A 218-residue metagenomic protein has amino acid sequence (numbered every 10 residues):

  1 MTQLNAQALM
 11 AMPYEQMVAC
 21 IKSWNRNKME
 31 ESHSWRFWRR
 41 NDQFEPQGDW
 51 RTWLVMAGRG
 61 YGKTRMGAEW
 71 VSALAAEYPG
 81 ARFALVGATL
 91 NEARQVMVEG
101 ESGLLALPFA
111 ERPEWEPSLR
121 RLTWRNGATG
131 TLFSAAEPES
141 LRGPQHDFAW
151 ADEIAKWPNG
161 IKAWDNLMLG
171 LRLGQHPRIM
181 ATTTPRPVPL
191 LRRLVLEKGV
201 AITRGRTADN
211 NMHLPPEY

Functional and structural regions predicted by a protein language model:
M1-Y218: Phosphate/NTP-binding elements of NTP-utilizing enzymes
